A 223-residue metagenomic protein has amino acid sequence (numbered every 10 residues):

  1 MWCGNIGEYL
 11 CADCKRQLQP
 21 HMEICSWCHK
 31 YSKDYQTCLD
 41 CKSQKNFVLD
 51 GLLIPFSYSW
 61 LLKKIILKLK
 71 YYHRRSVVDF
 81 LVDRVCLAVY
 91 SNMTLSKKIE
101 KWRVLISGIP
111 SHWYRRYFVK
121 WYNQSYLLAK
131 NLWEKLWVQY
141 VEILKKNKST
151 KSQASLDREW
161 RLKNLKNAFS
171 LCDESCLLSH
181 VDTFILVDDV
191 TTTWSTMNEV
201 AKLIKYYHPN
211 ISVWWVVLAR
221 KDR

Functional and structural regions predicted by a protein language model:
M1-R223: Glycine-rich phosphate/pyrophosphate-handling loop used in enzymes and phosphotransfer proteins
